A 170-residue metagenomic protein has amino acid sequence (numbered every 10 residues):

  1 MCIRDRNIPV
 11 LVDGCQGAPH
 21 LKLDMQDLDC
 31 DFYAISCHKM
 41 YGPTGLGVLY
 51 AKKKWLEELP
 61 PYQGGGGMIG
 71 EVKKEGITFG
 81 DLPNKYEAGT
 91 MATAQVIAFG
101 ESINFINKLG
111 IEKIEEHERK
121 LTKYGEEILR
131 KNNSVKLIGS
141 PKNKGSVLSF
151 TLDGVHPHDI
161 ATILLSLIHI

Functional and structural regions predicted by a protein language model:
R4-I168: Pyridoxal 5′-phosphate
